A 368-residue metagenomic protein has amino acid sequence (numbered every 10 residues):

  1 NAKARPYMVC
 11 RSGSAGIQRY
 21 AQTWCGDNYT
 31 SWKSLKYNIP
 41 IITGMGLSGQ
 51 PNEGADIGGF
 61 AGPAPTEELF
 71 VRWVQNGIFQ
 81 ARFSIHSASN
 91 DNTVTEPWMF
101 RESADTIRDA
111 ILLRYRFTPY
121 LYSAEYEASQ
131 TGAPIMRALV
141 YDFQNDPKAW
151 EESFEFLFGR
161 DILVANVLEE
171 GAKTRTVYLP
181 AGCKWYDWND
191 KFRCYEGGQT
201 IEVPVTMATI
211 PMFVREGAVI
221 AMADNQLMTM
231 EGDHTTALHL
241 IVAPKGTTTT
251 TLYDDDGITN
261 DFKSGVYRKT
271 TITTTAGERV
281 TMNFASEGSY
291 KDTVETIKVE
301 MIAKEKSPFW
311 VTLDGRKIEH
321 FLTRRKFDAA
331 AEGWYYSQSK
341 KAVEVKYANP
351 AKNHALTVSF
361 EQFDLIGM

Functional and structural regions predicted by a protein language model:
N1-A2, G44, T131-A133, F156 (+8 more regions): A generic structural signal for short, solvent-exposed coil/turn residues that cap or connect secondary-structure
N1-T209, V214-R215: Catalytic-domain carbohydrate-binding cleft regions of carbohydrate-active enzymes
T23, T30, T43, T66 (+17 more regions): Residue-identity detector for threonine
W188-M207, T312-A342: Solvent-exposed beta-strand/loop surfaces of large extracellular or lumenal domains
V214-R316, R324-R325, S337-H354, S359-M368: Accessory, solvent-exposed terminal regions and/or long lumenal/extracellular loops of proteins
